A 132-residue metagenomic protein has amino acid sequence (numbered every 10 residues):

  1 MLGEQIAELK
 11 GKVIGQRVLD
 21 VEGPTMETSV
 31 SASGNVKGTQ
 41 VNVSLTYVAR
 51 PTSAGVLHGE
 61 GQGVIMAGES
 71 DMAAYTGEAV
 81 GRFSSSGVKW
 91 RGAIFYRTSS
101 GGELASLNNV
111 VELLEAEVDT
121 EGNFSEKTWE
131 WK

Functional and structural regions predicted by a protein language model:
M1-K132: Beta-strand-enriched cores of mature, soluble protein domains
